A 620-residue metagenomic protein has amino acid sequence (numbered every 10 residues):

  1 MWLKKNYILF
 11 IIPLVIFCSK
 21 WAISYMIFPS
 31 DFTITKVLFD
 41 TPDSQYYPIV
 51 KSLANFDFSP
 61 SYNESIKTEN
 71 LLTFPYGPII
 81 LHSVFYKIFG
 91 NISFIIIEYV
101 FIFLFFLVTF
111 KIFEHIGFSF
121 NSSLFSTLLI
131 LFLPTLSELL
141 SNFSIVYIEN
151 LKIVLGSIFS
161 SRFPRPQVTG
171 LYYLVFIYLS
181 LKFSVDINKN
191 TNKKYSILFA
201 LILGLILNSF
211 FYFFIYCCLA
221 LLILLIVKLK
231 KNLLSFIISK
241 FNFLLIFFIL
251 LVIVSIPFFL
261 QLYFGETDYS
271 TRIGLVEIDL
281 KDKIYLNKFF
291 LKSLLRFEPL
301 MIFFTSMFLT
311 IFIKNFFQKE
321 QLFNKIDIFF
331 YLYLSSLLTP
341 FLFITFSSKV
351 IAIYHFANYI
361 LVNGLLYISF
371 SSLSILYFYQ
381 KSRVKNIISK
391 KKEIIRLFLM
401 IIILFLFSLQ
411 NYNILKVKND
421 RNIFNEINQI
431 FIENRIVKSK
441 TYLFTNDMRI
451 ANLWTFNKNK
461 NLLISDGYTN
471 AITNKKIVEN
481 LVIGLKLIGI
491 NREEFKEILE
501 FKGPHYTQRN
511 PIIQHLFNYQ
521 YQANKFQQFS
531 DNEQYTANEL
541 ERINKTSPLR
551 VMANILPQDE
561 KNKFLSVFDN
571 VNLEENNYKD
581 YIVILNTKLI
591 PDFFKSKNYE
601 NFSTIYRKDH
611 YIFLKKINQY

Functional and structural regions predicted by a protein language model:
K5-I8, S122, T191-Y195, S239-L245 (+2 more regions): Membrane-interfacial loop-to-transmembrane alpha-helix junctions, especially the N-terminal start
F17-V175, N208-I215, I414-V417: Active-site lumenal/periplasmic loops and adjacent helix-entry segments of GT-C-fold, multi-pass membrane
P42, K67, I206-F330, L338-L342 (+1 more regions): Transmembrane catalytic cores of multi-pass membrane glycosyltransferases and polysaccharide-assembly enzymes
V50, R396-K476: Extracytoplasmic
I102, I215-Y216, V350-V384: Hydrophobic/aromatic-rich transmembrane helices and adjacent perimembrane loops
L151, G170-L174, L179-G204: Short hydrophobic alpha-helices at membrane interfaces in multi-pass membrane enzymes
L222, N242-V252, L376-Y412: Signature aromatic-anchored transmembrane alpha helix within multi-pass, membrane-resident enzymes that catalyze glycan
N461-I584: Luminal/periplasmic acceptor-recognition loop/helix of membrane-associated glycosyltransferases
